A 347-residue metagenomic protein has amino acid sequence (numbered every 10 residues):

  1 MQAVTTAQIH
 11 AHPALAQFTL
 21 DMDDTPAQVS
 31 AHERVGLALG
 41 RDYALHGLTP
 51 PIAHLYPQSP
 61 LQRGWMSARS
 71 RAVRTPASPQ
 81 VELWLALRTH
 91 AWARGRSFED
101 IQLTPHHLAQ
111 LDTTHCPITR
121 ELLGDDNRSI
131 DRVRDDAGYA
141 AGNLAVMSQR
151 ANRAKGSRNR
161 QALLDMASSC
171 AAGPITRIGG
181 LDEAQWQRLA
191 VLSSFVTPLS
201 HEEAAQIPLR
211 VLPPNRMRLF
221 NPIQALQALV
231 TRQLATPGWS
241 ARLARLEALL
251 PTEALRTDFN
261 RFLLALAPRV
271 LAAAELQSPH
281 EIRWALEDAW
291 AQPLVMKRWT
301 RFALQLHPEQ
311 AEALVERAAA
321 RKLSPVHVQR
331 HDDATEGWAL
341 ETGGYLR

Functional and structural regions predicted by a protein language model:
M1-R96: A boundary/linker detector
Q2, A72, I101, T176-E183 (+2 more regions): DEDD superfamily 3′-5′ metal-dependent exonuclease/proofreading module
A53-H54, Q58, Q62, V81-E82 (+1 more regions): Catalytic cores of phosphodiester-bond-cleaving enzymes
E82-R88, P105-A109, L164-S168, W186-S193 (+5 more regions): Generic detector of well-ordered alpha-helical segments enriched in charged/polar residues, highlighting helical
R94-Q110, T114-N159: Histidine-centered nuclease catalytic patch
H115-I118, V191-F195, P222: Amphipathic alpha-helical segments that form well-ordered structural scaffolds and often line/cohere around active
V133-A145, A154-L199: Polybasic, low-complexity binding patches
E203-R347: C-terminal, charged low-complexity interaction regions
